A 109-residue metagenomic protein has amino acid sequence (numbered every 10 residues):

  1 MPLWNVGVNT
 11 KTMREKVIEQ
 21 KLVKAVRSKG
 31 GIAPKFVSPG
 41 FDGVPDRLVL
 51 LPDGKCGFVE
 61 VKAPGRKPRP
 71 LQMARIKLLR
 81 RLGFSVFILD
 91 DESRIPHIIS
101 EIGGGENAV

Functional and structural regions predicted by a protein language model:
M1-V109: Catalytic phosphate/metal-binding cores of nucleic-acid and nucleotide-processing enzymes, i.e., regions that mediate
